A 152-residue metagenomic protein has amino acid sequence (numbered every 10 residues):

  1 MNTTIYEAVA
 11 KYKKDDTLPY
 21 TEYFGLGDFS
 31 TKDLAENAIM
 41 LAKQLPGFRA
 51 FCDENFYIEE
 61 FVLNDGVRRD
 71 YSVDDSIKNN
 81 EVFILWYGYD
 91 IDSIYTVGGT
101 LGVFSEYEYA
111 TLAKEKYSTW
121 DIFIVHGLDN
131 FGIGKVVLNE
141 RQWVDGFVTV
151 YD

Functional and structural regions predicted by a protein language model:
M1-A10, P19, D28-I39: Extreme N-terminal leader/activation tails
T3-K14, N80-D90: A short beta-strand micro-motif
A10, S30-L34, I58-E60, E106 (+1 more regions): Extended, low-complexity, intrinsically disordered tandem-repeat tracts enriched in acidic/polar residues
Y20-D33, Y95-E108: A short, exposed loop/beta-hairpin motif centered on an aromatic-Gly-Thr core
Y23-F24, L41-N80, K116-D152: Short, mixed-charge low-complexity intrinsically disordered segments
L34-I39, E108-E115: Short amphipathic alpha-helices within nucleic acid-binding modules
R69-Y95, G102: Short, solvent-exposed interaction modules
